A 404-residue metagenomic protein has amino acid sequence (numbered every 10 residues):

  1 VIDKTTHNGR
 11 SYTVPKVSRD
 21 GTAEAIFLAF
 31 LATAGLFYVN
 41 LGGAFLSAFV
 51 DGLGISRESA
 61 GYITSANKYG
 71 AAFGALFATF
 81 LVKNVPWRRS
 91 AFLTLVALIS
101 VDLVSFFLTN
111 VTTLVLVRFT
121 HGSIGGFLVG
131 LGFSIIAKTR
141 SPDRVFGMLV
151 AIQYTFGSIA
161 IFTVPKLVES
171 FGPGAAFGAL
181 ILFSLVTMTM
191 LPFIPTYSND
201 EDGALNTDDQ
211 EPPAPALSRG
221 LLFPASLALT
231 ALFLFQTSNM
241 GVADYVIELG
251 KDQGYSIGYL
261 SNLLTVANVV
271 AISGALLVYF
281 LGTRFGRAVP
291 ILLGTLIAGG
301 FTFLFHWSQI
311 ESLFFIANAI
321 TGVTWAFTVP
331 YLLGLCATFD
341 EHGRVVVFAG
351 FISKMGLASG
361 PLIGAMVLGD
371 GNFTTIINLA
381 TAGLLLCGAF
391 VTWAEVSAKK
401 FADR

Functional and structural regions predicted by a protein language model:
G42-G43, F223-T265: Extracytoplasmic gate region of multi-pass secondary transporters
F73-N110: Conserved MFS/SLC helix-loop-helix module at the cytosolic interface between two early adjacent transmembrane helices
G74-W87, G274-G286, L368: Helix-to-loop junctions at the C-terminal end of transmembrane segments in multipass secondary transporters
F119-I152: Cytoplasmic helix-loop-helix junction between adjacent transmembrane helices in 12-TM secondary transporters
F127-R140, A326-D340: Intracellular juxtamembrane helix-capping segments at the cytosolic ends of symmetry-related transmembrane helices
M148-N199: Helix-loop-helix hairpin linking two adjacent transmembrane segments in secondary transporters
G286-L332: C-terminal transmembrane helical hairpin of 12-TM major facilitator-type secondary transporters
F339-F373, A380: A late C-terminal transmembrane helix in Major Facilitator Superfamily
